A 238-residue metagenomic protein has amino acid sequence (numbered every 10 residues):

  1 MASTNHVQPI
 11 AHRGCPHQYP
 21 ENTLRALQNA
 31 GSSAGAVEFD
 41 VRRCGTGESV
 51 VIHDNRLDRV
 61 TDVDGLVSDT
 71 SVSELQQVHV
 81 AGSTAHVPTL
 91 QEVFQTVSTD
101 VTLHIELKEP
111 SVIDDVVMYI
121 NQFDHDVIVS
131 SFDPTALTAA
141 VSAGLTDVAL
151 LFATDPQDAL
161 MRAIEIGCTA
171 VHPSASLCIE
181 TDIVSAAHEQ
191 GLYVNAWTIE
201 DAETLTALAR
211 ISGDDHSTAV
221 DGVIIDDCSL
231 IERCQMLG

Functional and structural regions predicted by a protein language model:
M1-G14: Long, acidic (Asp/Glu-rich), low-complexity accessory segments flanking structured domains
S3-T4, T96-V97, T102, L107-G238: Short loop-to-alpha-helix "cap/lid" segments that border enzyme active sites across diverse enzyme classes
A11, V37-F39, I52-H53, I105 (+1 more regions): Active-site flanking residues adjacent to catalytic metal/cofactor-binding acidic residues
A11-E21, V78-T84, T146-T154: Active-site mouth loops of central-metabolism enzymes
C15-S32, A85, P110-S111: Short, motif-level signal for alpha-helix interfacial/capping segments enriched in acidic residues and aromatics/proline
T23, H86, L90, V116: Aromatic/hydrophobic pocket-lining residues that form the small-molecule binding cavity in soluble enzyme cores
A26-R43, V93, A163, G167-V171: Catalytic domains of carbohydrate-active enzymes, especially glycoside hydrolases
V41-T96: An active-site metal/cofactor-coordinating segment within enzyme catalytic domains
